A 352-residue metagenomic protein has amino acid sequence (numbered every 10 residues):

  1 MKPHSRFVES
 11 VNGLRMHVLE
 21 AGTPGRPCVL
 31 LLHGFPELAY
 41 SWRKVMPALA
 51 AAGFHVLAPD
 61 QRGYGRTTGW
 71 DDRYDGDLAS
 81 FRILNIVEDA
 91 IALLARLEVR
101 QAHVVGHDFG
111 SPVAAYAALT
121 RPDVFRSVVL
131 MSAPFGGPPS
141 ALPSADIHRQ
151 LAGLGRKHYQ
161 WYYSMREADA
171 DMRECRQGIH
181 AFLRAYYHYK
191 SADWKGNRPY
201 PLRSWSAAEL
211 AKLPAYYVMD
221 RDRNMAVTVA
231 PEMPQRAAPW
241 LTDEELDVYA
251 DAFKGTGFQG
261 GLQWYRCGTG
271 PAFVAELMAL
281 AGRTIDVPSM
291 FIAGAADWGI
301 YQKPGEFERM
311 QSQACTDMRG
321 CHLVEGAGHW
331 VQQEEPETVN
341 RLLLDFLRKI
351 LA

Functional and structural regions predicted by a protein language model:
K2-S5, M16, C28, Y64-Q101 (+2 more regions): Flexible "cap/lid" subdomain of the alpha/beta-hydrolase fold that forms the substrate-access gate
S5, V56-A58, C321-L323: Conserved beta-strand scaffold positions in the cores of enzyme catalytic domains, especially in NTP/NDP-utilizing
R6-V11: Short acidic-hydrophobic surface loop/beta-edge motif
N12-E20: A short loop-to-beta-strand scaffold at the N-terminal edge of the catalytic core in hydrolase folds
L19-D72, L93, H107-F109: Conserved HGGG/HGGXW glycine-rich cap/lid loop of the alpha/beta-hydrolase fold
F35, A39-W42, F109, A115 (+3 more regions): Signature tryptophan residues that serve as conserved aromatic anchors
R43, A115-L119, N340-R341: Short, hydrophobic alpha-helix immediately C-terminal to the catalytic nucleophile
D317-A352: Catalytic active-site module of serine/aspartate enzymes centered on a nucleophile-bearing elbow/loop
